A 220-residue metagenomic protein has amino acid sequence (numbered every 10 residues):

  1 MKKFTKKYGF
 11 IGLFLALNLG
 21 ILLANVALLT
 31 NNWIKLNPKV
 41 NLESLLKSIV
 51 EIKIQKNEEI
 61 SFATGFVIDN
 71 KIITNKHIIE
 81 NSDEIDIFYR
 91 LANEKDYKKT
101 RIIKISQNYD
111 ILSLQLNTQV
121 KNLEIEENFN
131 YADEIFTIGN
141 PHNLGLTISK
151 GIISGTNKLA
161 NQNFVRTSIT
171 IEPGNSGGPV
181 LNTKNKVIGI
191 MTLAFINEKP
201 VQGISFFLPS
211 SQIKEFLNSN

Functional and structural regions predicted by a protein language model:
I11-N25: Hydrophobic membrane-insertion alpha-helices, especially the h-region of bacterial N-terminal signal peptides
N32-L42, D86, T100, K121-N122 (+1 more regions): C-terminal cap/linker of serine protease catalytic domains
V40-N41, R101-I103, Q115-G145: Active-site substrate-binding loop(s) of clan PA
N41-S44, I103-D110, L144, I153-R166 (+1 more regions): Gly/Ser-enriched beta-turn/beta-hairpin loop segments
I49-N75, D96-K99, Q119, I204: A conserved glycine-rich beta-strand in the N-terminal activation segment of trypsin-fold
D83-I102, Y131-F136, G145-K158, Q212: Beta-strand/loop subdomains of soluble extracytoplasmic proteins
I105, N140, T156, T183 (+1 more regions): Residue-level recognition of beta-strand microenvironments
I153, I171-M191: Catalytic nucleophile loop of clan PA
